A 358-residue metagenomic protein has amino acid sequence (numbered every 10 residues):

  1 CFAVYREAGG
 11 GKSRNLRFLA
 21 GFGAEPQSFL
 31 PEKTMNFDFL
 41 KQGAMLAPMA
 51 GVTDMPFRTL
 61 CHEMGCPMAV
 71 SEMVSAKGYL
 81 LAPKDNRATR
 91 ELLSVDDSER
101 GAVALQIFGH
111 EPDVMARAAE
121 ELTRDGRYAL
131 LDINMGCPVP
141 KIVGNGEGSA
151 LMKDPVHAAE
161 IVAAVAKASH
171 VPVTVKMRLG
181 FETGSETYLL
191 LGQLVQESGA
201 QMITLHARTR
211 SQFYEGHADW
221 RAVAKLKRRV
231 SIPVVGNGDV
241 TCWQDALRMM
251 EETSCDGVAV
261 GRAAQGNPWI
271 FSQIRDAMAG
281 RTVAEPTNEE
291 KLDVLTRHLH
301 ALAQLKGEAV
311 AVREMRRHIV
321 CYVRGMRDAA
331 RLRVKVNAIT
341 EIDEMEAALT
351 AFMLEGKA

Functional and structural regions predicted by a protein language model:
C1-S28: Short, low-complexity intrinsically disordered segments enriched in small and basic residues
F29-M35, L40-M45, P56, A168-H170 (+4 more regions): Alpha/beta catalytic cores of nucleotide-metabolism and tRNA/nucleoside-modifying enzymes
T34-M35, L40, M49-D125: Glycine-rich, positively charged N-terminal anion/phosphate-binding segment
A44-P48, A69-S71, V103-I107, L131 (+4 more regions): Hydrophobic faces of well-ordered beta-strands that scaffold small-molecule active sites in alpha/beta enzyme cores
M49-G51, V74-A76, F108-H110, G136-P138 (+4 more regions): Active-site beta-loop-alpha junctions enriched in small/polar residues
A116-E147, V156-I232: Alpha/beta enzyme core
